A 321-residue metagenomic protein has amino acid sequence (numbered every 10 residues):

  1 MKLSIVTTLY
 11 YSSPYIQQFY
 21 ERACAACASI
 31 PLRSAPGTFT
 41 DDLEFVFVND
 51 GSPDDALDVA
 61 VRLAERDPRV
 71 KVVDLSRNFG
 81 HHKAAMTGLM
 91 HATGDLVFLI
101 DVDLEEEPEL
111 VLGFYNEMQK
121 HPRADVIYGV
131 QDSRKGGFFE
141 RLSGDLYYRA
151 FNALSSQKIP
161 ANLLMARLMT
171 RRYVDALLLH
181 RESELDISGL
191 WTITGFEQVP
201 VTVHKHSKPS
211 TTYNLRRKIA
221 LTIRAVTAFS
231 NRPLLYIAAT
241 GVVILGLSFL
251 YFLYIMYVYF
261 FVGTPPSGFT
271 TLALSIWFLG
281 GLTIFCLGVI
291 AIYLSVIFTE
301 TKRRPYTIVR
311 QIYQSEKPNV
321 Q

Functional and structural regions predicted by a protein language model:
K2-S4, E44: Cell-envelope/extracellular polymer assembly enzymes that use nucleotide-activated donors
S12-P36: Short, well-formed alpha-helical segments that are part of the catalytic scaffolds of diverse glycosyltransferases
Y15-Q17, D54-R62: Acidic helix N-cap motif at the loop->helix transition within catalytic regions of sugar-transfer enzymes
P31-G51, V73-D74: Short beta-strand/loop segment that forms part of the nucleotide-sugar
N49-L57, L104-E105: A conserved acidic beta->alpha catalytic loop
L75-R77, H82-H91, P108-L185, H206-R216 (+1 more regions): Acceptor/aglycone-binding surface of glycosyltransferases and processive sugar-polymer synthases
V97: Short aromatic/hydrophobic "clamp" motif used to bind/position activated sugar donors
R149, S188-Q321: Hydrophobic helical membrane-anchoring modules
